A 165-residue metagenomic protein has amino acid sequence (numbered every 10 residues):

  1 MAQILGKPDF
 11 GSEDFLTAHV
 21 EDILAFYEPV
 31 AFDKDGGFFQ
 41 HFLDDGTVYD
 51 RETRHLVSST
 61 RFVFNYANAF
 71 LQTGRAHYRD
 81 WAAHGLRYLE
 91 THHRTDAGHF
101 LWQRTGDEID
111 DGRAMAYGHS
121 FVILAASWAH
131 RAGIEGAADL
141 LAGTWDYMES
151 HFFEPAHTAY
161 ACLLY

Functional and structural regions predicted by a protein language model:
M1-L164: Glycan-recognition and catalytic cores of secretory/periplasmic carbohydrate-active enzymes
